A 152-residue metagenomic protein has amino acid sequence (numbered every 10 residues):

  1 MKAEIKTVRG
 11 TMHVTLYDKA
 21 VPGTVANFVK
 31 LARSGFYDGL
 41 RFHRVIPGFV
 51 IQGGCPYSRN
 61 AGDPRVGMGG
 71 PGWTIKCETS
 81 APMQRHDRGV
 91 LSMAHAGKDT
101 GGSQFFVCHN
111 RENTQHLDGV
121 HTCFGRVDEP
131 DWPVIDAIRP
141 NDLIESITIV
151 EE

Functional and structural regions predicted by a protein language model:
M1-E152: Cyclophilin-like peptidyl-prolyl cis-trans isomerases
